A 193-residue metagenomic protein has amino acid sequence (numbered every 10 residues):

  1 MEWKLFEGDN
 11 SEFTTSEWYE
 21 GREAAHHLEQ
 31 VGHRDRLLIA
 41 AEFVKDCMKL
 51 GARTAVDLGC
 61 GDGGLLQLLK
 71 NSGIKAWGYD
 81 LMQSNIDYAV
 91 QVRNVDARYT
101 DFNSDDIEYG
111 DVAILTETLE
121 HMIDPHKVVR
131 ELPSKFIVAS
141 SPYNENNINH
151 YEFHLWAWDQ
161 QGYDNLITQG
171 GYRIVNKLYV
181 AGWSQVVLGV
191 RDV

Functional and structural regions predicted by a protein language model:
M1-E108, V112, H126-E131, N149-Y172 (+1 more regions): Conserved N-terminal segment of class I S-adenosyl-L-methionine
G63, T118, P142: Flexible loop residues that form catalytic and substrate-binding hotspots at small-molecule/glycan-binding clefts
V112-T118: A short beta-strand submotif of the Rossmann-like class I SAM-dependent methyltransferase core that lines
T118-P125: Di-metal (Zn2+ and/or Mg2+/Mn2+) metal-binding site signature of metallo-dependent hydrolases with the MBL/beta-CASP
M122, N146-I148: Short, solvent-exposed loop/turn segments at secondary-structure junctions
K135-N146: Conserved beta-strand signature within the Rossmann-like core of class I S-adenosyl-L-methionine
N144, D192-V193: Generic structural motif
